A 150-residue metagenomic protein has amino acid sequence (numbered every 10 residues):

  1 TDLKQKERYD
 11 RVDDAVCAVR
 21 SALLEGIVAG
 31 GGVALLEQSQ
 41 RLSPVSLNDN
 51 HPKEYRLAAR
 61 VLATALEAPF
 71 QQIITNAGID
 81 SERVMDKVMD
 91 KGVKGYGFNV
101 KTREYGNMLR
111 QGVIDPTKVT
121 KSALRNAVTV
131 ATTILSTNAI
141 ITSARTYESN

Functional and structural regions predicted by a protein language model:
T1-N150: Extended, low-charge hydrophobic alpha-helical regions
